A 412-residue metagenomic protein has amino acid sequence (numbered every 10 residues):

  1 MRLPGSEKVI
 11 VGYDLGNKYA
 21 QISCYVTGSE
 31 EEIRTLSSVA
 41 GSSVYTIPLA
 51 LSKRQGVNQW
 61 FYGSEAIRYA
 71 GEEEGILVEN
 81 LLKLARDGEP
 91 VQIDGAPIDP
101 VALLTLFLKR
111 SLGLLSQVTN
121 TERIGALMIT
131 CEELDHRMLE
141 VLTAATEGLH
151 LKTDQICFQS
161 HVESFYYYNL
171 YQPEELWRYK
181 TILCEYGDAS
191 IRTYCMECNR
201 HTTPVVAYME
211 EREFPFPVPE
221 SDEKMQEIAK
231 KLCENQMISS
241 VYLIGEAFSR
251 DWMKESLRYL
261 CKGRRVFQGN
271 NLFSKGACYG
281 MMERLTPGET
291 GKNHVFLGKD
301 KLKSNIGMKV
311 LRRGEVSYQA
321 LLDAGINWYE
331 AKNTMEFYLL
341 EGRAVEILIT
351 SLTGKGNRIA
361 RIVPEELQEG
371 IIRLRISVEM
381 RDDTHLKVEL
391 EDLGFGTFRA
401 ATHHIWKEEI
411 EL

Functional and structural regions predicted by a protein language model:
M1-E89, E366-L412: Early-domain small/polar-rich strand-loop-helix modules and first-structured segments of the mature chain
M1-K8, S29, T153-I182, K275-T290 (+2 more regions): Conserved phosphate-binding catalytic cores of ATP/NTP-utilizing and phosphoryl-transfer enzymes
S6, Y13-Y19, E175-R192, E197 (+3 more regions): A short acidic Gly-Thr/Ser loop motif
A20, Y45-N58, E73-G75, C198-K231 (+2 more regions): Glycine-rich phosphate-binding loop plus the immediately following alpha-helix
V39-T130, R212-Q226: Conserved phosphate-binding loops in N-terminal lobes of ATP-dependent enzymes of the actin/Hsp70/sugar-kinase
L127-L139, K230-L257, G269-N270: Glycine-rich phosphate-binding loops at beta-strand->alpha-helix junctions
I129, R137, A144-M225: Small-residue (GG/TT-enriched) beta-loop-alpha framework at ligand/catalytic clefts
Y279-P364, E369, R373: Acidic, glycine/GT-rich loop-and beta-edge segments that sit at the periphery of enzyme/chaperone cores
